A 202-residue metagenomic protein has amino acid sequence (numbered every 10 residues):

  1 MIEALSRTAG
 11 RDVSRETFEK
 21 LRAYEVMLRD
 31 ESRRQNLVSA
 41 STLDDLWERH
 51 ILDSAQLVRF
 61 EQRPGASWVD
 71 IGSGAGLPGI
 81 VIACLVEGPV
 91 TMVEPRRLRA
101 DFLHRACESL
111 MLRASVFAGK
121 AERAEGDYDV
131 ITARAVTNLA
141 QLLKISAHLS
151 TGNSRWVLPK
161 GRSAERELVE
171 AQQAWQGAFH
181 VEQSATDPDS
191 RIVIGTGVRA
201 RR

Functional and structural regions predicted by a protein language model:
M1-G65, V69, L98-L112: Class I SAM-dependent transferase core
A55-A133, L143-K144: Conserved SAM/SAH cofactor-binding pocket of Class I
G74, A135-N138, R162: Short glycine-rich anion-binding loops that position phosphate/pyrophosphate groups of nucleotides and phosphorylated
V86, G152, A174-W175: Short, structured coil segments at secondary-structure junctions
P89, R113-S115, R155, G177-H180: Conserved beta-strand segments of alpha/beta enzyme cores
T91, S163-R202: Active-site capping/gating segments
L143-W156: A short glycine-rich, Lys/Arg-flanked "PGG" loop and its adjoining helix->strand segment in the class I
N153-E165: Conserved beta-strand signature within the Rossmann-like core of class I S-adenosyl-L-methionine
